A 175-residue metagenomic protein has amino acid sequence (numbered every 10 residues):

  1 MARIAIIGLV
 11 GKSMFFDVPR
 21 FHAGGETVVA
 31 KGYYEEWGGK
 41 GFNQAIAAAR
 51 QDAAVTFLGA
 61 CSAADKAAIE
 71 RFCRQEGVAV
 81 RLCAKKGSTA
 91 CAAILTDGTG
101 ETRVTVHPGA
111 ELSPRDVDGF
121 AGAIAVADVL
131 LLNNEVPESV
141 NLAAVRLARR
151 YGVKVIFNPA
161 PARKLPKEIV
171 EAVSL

Functional and structural regions predicted by a protein language model:
M1-L58, A67-A68: Glycine-rich phosphate/adenosyl-contacting loop at the front of the ribokinase-like
A2, T89-C91, G100-T102: Change "...and in nucleic-acid phosphodiester-cleaving endonucleases..." to "...and in nucleic-acid processing enzymes
R3, A54-T56, A79, V153-K154 (+1 more regions): Residues at the starts of beta-strands that form the adenosine-phosphate
A49, R74, R149: Anion (oxyanion) recognition and catalysis
A54-R81: A glycine-rich beta-to-alpha transition motif near the start of alpha/beta enzyme domains, typified by
F57, R81-A84, I94-N134: Conserved phosphate-binding/catalytic loop of the ribokinase/pfkB sugar-kinase fold
Q75, G109-R115, V155-A162: Short gly/ser/thr-rich secondary-structure transition/capping motifs
V129-L175: Conserved beta-alpha-beta core of the PfkB/ribokinase-like small-molecule kinase fold
